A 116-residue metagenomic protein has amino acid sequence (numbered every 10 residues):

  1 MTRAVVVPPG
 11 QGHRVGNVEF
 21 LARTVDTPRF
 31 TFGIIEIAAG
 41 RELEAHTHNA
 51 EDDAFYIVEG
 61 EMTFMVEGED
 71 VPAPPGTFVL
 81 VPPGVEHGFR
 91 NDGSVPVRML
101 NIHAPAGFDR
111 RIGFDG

Functional and structural regions predicted by a protein language model:
M1-F30, E44, R111-G116: A short, N-terminal "cap"/entry segment at the start of jelly-roll beta-barrel domains of the cupin/DSBH fold
G33-H48: Conserved short histidine dyad/triad with adjacent acidic residue
I34, L80, V95-R110: A short hydrophobic beta-strand segment most commonly corresponding to one strand of the jelly-roll/cupin
A39, A50-E51, E69, V85-E86 (+1 more regions): A generic "binding-loop/recognition-motif" signal
A45, F64-M65, V81, H87-G93 (+1 more regions): Short beta-strand His + acidic residue motifs that chelate non-heme Fe in jelly-roll/DSBH and cupin folds
A50-D52, Y56-M62: Glycine- and acidic-residue-biased ligand/ion/polar-headgroup-sensing regions
E69-P83: Short acidic-glycine-tyrosine-enriched beta hairpin
